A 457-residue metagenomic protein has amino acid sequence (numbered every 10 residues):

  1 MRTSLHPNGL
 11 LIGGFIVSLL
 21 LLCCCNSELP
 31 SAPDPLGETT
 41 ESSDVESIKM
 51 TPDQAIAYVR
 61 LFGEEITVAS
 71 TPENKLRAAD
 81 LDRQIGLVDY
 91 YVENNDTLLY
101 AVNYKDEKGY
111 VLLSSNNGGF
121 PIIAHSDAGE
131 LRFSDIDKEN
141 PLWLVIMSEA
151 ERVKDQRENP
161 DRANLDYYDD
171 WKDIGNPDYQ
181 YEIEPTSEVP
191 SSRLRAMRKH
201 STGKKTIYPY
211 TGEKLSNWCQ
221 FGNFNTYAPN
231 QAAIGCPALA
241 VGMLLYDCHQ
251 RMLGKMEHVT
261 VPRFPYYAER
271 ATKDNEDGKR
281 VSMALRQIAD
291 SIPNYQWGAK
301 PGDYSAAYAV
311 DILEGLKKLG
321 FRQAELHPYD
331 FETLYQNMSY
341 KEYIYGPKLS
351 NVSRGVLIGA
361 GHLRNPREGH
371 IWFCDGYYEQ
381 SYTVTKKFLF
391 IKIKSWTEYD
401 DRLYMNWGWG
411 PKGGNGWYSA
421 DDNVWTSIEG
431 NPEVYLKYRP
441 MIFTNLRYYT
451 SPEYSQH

Functional and structural regions predicted by a protein language model:
M1-L5, L19-V45: Bacterial Sec-dependent N-terminal signal peptides
P7-V17: Sec-dependent N-terminal signal peptides
G37-G63, D89-N103, G109-E188, Y404-P411 (+1 more regions): Noncatalytic regulatory segments and standalone regulatory/sensor domains
L61-E65, N116, L239-R251, K318-L319: Structured segments of extracytoplasmic/periplasmic soluble domains in secreted or envelope-associated proteins
V88-K108, E325-D400: Active-site-adjacent substructure of cysteine-protease-like catalytic cores
E130-Y304: Active-site-adjacent structural segments surrounding the nucleophilic cysteine of cysteine proteases and isopeptidases
N223-Y227, Y266-K273, K341-I344, T383-T397 (+2 more regions): Surface-exposed intrinsically disordered loops and tails
